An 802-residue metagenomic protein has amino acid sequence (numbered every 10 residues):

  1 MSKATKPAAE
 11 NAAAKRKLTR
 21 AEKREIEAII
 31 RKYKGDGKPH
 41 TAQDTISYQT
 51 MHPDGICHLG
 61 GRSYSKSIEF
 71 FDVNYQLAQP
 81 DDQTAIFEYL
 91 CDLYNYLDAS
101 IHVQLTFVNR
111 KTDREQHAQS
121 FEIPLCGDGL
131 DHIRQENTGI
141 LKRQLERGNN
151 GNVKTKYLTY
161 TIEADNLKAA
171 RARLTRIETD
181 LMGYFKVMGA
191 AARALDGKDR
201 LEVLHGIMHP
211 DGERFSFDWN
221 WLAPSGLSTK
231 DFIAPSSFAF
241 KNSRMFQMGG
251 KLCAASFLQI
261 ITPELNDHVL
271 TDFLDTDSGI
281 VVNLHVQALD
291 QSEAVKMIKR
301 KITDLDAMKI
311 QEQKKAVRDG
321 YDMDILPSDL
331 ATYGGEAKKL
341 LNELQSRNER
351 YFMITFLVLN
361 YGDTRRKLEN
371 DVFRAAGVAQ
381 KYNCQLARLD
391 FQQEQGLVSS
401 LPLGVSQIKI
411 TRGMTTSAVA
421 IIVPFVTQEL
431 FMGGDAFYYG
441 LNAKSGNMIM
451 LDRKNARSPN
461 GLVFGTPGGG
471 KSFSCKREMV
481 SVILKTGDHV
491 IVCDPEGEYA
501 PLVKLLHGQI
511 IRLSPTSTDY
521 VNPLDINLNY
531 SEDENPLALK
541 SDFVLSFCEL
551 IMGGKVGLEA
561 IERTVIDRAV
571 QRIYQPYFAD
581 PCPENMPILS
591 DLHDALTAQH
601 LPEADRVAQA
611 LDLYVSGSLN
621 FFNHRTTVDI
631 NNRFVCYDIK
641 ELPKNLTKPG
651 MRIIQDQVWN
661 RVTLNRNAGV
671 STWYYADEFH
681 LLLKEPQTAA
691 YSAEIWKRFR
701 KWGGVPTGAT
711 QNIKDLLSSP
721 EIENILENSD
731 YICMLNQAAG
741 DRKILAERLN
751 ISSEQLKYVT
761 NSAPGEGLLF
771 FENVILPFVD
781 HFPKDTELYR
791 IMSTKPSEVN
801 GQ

Functional and structural regions predicted by a protein language model:
S2-F425: Extended, folded cores of ATP/NTP-driven motor/assembly subunits in large transport and secretion machines
V73, P80-A99, T106, R110 (+13 more regions): P-loop NTPase motor domains
V463: Hydrophobic anchor at the beta1->P-loop junction of P-loop NTPases
K471: Conserved lysine of the Walker
S474: Hydrophobic positions on the alpha1 helix immediately C-terminal to the Walker A/P-loop
S481-I491: Post-Walker A helix-loop "phosphate-sensing" segment adjacent to the P-loop in P-loop NTPases
H507-I511, E721-M734: A short helix-turn-beta junction within AAA+ P-loop NTPase domains corresponding to the substrate/partner-engaging
L749-Q802: Conserved P-loop NTPase
